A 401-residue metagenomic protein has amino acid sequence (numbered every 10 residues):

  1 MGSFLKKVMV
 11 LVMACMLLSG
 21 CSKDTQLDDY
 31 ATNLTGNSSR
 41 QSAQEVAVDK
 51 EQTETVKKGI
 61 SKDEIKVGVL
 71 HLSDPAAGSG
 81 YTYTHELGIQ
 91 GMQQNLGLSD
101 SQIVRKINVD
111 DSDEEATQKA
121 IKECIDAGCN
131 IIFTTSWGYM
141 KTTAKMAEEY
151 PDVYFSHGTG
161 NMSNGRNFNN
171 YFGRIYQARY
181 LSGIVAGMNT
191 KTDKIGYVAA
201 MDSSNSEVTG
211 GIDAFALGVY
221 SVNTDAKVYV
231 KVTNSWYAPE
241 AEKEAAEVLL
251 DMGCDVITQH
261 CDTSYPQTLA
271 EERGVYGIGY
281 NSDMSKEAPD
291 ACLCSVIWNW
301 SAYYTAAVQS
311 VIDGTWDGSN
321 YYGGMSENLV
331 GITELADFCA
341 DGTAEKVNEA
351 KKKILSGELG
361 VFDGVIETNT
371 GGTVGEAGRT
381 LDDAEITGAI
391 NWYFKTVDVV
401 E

Functional and structural regions predicted by a protein language model:
M1-M9: Bacterial N-terminal signal peptides that target proteins for export
L17-G20: C-terminal motif of bacterial Sec signal peptides marking the signal peptidase cleavage site
K23-E401: A residue-level marker of the well-folded mature domains of exported/periplasmic proteins
